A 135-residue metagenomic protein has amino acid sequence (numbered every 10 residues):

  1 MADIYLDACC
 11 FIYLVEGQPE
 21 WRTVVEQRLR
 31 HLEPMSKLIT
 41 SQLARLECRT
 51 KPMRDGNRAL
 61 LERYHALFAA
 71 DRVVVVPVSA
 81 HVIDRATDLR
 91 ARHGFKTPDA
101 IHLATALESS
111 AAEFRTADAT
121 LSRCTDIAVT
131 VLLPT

Functional and structural regions predicted by a protein language model:
M1-D3, L103-T135: Acidic, PIN/NYN-like endoribonuclease modules and their adjacent C-terminal/linker elements
M1-T40, M53-E62, A66, V131-T135: Short, well-structured N-terminal submotif of metal-dependent ribonuclease cores
C10, A44, V82, H102 (+1 more regions): Alpha-helix capping/helix-boundary segments
S36, D71-R72, S110, T125: Residues at helix C-cap/C′ positions in short coil/turn segments immediately following an alpha-helix
Q42, K51-A86: Domain-scale selection of a single, long terminal region that carries the protein's primary operational module
A66-L67, V74-V78, R92-G94, S122-T135: Internal alpha/beta domain cores that form substrate/cofactor-binding pockets in large enzymes and binding proteins
V73-A117: Active-site neighborhoods of divalent-metal-dependent phosphate/nucleic-acid chemistry enzymes
